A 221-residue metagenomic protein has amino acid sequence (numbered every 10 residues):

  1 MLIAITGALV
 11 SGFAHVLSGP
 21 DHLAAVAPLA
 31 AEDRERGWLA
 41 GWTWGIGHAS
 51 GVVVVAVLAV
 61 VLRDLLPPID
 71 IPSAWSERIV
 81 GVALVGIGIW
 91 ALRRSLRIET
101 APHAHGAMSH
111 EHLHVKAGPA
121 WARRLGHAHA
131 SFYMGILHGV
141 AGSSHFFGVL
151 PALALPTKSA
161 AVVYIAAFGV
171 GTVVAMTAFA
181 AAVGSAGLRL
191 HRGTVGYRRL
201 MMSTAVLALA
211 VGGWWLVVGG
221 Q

Functional and structural regions predicted by a protein language model:
M1-Q221: Membrane metalloprotein/metal-transporter helix-bundle signature
